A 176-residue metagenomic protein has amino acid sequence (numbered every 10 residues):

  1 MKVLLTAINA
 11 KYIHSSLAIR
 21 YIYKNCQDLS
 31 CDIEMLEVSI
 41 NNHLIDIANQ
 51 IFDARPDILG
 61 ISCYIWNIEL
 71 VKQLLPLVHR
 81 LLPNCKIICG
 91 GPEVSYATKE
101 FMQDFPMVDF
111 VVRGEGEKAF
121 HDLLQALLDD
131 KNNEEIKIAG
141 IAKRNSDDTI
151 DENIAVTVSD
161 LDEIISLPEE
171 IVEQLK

Functional and structural regions predicted by a protein language model:
K2, A18, N25-C26, D32-D160: Glycine-rich beta-alpha loop elements in corrinoid/cobalamin-binding modules across cobalamin-dependent enzymes
K2-N9: Short beta-strand segments enriched in small/hydrophobic residues
N9-K11, I65: Residue-level signal for short, function-critical loop segments
Y12-A18: Short N-terminal binding/cap micro-motifs at the start of the first secondary-structure element
D162-K176: Radical SAM [4Fe-4S] cluster-binding motif and immediate context
